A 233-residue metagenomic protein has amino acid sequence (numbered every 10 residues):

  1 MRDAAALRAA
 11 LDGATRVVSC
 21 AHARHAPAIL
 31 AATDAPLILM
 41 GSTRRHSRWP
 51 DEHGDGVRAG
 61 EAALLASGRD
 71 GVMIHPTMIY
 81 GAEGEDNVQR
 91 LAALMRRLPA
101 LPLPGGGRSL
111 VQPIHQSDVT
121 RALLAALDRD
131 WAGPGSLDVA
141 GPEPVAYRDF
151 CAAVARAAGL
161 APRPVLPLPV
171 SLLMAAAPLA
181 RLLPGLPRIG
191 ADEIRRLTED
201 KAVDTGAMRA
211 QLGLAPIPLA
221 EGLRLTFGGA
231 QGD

Functional and structural regions predicted by a protein language model:
M1-A21: Conserved Rossmann-fold cofactor-binding substructure of NAD(P)-dependent oxidoreductases
R2, D86, V111-S117, P142-V145 (+2 more regions): Residue-level signal for the nucleotide or nucleotide-sugar donor/cofactor binding architecture
R16, A26-T77: Conserved Rossmann-fold NAD(P)-dependent oxidoreductase catalytic core, especially the SDR/UDP-sugar
S42-H46, I79, R97-A100, L110 (+1 more regions): Active-site pre-Tyr helix/loop in NAD(P)-dependent dehydrogenases
V72-R90, S109-L110, V145: Flexible, glycine-rich beta-alpha linker
A93-I114, D118, A122-A126, D130-G133 (+1 more regions): A conserved pocket-lining segment of Rossmann-fold NAD(P)-dependent short-chain dehydrogenase/reductase
A126-I189, T205, Q211-D233: Mid/C-terminal beta-alpha module of Rossmann-like enzyme folds, strongest in SDR-family dehydrogenases/epimerases
